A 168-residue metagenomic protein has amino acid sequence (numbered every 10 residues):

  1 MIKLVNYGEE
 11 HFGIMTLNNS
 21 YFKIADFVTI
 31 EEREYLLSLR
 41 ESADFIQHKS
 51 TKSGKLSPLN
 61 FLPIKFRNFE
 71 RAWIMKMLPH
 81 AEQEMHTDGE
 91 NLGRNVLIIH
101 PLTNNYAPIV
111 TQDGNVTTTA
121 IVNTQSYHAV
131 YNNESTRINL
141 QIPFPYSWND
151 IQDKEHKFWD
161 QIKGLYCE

Functional and structural regions predicted by a protein language model:
M1-R71, E82: Non-heme Fe(II)/2-oxoglutarate
H48, M75-M77, Q112-G114: Conserved beta-strand termini and adjacent loop/short-helix elements that scaffold enzyme active sites in alpha/beta
F69-Q83, I98-H100: Internal catalytic-core helix/loop-beta-alpha segment that presents or stabilizes conserved functional determinants
E70, R94-V96, T136-I138: Residues that flank catalytic or metal-binding motifs in active/ligand-binding sites
L78, G89-Y106, P143: Short, conserved beta-strand element in jelly-roll/cupin
Q83-L92, V110-Q112, Y131-N132: Short histidine-centered beta-strand/loop micro-motifs that create catalytic or ligand/metal-coordination sites
N104-E168: Catalytic core of Fe(II)/2-oxoglutarate
